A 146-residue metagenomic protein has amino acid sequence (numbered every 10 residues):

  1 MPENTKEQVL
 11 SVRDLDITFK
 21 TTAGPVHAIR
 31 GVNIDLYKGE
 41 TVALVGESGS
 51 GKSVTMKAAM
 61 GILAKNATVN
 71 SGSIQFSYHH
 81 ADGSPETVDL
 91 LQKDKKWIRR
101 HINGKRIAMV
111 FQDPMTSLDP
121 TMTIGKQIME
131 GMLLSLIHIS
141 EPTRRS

Functional and structural regions predicted by a protein language model:
M1-T22, Q75: ABC-family P-loop ATPase nucleotide-binding domain
L10, I29-G31: Conserved structural motif at the start of ABC-family nucleotide-binding domains
V42, S53-N66: Short, conserved post-Walker A segment of ABC-type ATPase nucleotide-binding domains
V45-E47: The feature captures the beta-strand-to-loop junction immediately N-terminal to the Walker
M56, M60, Q75, M115 (+1 more regions): Short helical segment in ABC ATPase nucleotide-binding domains corresponding to the A-loop/adjacent helical element
S73-H101: ABC ATPase NBD Q-loop/coupling interface
I137-S146: Single conserved hydrophobic/aromatic residue that forms the stacking wall/gate of nucleotide- or nucleobase-binding
